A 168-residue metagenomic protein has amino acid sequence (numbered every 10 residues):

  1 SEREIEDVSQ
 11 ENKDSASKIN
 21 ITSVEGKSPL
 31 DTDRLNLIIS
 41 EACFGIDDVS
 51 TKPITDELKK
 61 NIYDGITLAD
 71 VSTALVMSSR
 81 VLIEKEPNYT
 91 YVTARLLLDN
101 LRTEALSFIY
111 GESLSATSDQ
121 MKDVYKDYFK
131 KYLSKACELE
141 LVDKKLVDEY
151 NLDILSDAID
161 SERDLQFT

Functional and structural regions predicted by a protein language model:
S1-T168: Extended catalytic cores of very large enzyme megasubunits
